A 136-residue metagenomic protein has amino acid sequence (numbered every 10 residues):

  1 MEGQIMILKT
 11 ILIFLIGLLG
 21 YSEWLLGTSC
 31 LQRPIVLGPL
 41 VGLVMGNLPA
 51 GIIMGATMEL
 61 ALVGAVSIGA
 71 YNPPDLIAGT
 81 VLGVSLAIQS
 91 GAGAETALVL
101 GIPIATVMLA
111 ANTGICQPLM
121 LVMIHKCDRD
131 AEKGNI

Functional and structural regions predicted by a protein language model:
E2-P73, I77-A78: Hydrophobic transmembrane alpha-helices
I5-M6, G93-A97, N135: Alpha-helix capping and helix-coil boundary motifs
G20-W24, G46, L62, A87 (+4 more regions): Membrane-water interface at transmembrane helix exits
P39, I77-S85, Q117, L121-H125: Re-entrant/interfacial helical elements at transmembrane boundaries that shape and gate the permeation pathway
L62-T106: Long, highly hydrophobic alpha-helical transmembrane signal-anchor segments
V99-I136: Helix-loop-helix junctions within the multi-pass membrane cores of secondary transporters/permeases
